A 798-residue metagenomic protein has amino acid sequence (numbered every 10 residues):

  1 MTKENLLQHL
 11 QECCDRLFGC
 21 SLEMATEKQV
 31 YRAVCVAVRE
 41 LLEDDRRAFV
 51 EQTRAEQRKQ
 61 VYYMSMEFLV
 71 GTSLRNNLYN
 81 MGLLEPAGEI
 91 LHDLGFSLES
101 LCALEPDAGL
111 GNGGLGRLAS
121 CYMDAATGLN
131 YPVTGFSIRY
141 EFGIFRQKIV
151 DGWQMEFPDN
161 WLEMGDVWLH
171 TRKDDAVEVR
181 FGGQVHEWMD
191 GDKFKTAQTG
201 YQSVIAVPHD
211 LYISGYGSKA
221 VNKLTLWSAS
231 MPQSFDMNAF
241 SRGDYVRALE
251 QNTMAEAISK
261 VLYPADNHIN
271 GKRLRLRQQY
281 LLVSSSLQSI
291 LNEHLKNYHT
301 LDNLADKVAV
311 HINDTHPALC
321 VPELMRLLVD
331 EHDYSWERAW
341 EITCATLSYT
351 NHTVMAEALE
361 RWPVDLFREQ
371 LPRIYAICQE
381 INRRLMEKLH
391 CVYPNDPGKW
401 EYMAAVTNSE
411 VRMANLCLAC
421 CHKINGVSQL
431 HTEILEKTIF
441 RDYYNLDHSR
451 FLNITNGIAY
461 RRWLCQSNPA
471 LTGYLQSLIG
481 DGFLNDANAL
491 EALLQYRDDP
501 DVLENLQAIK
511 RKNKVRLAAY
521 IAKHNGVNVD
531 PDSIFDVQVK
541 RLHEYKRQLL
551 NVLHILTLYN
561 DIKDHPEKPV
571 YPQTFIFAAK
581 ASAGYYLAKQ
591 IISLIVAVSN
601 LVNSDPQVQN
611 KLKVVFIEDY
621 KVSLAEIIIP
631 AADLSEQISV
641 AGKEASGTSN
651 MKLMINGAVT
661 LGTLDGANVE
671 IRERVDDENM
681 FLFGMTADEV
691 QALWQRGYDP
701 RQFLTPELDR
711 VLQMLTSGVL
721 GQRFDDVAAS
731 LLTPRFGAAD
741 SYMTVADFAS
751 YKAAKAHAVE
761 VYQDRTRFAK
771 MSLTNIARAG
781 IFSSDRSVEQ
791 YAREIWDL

Functional and structural regions predicted by a protein language model:
M1-L798: A conserved ligand/cofactor-binding region detector
